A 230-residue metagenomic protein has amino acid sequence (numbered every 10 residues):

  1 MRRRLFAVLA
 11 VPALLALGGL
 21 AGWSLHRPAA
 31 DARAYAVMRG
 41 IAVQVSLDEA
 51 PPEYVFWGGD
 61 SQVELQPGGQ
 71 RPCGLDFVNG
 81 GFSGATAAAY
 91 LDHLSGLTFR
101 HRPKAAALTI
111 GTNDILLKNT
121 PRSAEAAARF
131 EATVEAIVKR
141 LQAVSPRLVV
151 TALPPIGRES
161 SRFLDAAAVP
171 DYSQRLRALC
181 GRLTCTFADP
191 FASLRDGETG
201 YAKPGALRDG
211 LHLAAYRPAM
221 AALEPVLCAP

Functional and structural regions predicted by a protein language model:
F6-G22: Hydrophobic membrane-insertion alpha-helices, especially the h-region of bacterial N-terminal signal peptides
A21-A30: Hydrophobic single-pass membrane-insertion segments
A29-A132: Conserved SGNH/GDSL esterase-like catalytic core that processes O-acyl groups on lipids and polysaccharides
L94, V134-V138, S173, R177: Generic structural signal for well-ordered alpha-helices, preferentially at hydrophobic/aromatic core positions
T109, T151-A152: Alpha/beta-hydrolase-fold catalytic nucleophile elbow
A124-E135, A166-S173: Charged helix-capping and loop-helix junction motifs
V144-R147: A short helix->loop->beta-strand "cap" motif at the edges of active sites that frequently abuts
P154-P230: Catalytic His-Asp segment of secreted/periplasmic serine-dependent ester chemistry enzymes
